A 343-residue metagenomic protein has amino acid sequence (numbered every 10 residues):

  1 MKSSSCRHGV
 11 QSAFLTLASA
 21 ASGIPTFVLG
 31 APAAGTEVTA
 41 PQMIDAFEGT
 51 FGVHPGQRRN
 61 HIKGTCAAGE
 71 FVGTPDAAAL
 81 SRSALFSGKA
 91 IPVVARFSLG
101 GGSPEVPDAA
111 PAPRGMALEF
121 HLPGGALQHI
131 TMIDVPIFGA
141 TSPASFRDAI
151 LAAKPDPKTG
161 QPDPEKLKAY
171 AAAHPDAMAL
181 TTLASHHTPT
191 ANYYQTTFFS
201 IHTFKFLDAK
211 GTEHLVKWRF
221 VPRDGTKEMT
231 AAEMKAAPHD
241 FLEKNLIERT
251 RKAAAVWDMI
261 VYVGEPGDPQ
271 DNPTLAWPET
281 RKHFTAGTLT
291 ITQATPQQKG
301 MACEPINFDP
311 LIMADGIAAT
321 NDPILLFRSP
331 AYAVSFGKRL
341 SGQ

Functional and structural regions predicted by a protein language model:
S3-F14: Bacterial N-terminal signal peptides that target proteins for export
S12-I24: Bacterial N-terminal signal peptides
L29-Q343: Active-site-adjacent core segments of small-molecule enzymes
